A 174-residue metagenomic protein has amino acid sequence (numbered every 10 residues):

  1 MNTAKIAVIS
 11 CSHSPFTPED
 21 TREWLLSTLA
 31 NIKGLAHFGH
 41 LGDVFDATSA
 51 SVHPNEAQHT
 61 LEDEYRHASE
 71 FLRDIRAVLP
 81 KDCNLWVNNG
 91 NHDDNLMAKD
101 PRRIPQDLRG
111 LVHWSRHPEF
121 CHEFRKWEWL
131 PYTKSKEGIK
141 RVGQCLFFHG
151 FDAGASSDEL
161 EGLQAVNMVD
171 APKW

Functional and structural regions predicted by a protein language model:
M1-N2, A30-G34, L79-K81, K140-V142 (+1 more regions): Flexible, charged surface loops at secondary-structure boundaries
A4-I6, A36-G39, N84, C145-L146 (+1 more regions): Structural motif
K5-S14, V142-H149: Short, basic, glycine/proline-bearing loop/turn elements
I9, S14-F124: Core catalytic region of metal-dependent phosphoesterases/phosphodiesterases, especially metallo-beta-lactamase-like
A98-W174: Acidic, His/Gly-enriched loop-helix segments that form or flank divalent-metal centers in metallo-dependent hydrolases
